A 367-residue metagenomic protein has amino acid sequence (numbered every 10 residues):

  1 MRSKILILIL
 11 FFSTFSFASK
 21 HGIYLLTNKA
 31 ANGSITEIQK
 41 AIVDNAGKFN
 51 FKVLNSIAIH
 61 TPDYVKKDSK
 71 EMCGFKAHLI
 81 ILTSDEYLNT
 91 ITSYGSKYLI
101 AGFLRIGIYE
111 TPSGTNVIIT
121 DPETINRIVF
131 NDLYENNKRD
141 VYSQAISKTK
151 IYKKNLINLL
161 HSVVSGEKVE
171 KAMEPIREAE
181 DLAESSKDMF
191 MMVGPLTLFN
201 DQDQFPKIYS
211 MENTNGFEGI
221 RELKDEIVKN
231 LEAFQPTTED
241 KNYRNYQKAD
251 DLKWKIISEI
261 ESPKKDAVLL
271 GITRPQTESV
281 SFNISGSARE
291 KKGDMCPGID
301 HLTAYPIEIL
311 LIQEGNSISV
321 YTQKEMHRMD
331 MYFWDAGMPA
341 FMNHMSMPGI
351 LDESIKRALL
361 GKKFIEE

Functional and structural regions predicted by a protein language model:
K4-T14: Sec-dependent N-terminal signal peptides
A18-P62, N137-V141, A145-K148, Y152 (+1 more regions): Terminal, regulation- and interaction-focused segments at domain boundaries
S19-K20, T36, V43-G95, A101-L104 (+6 more regions): Ser/Thr-rich, low-complexity intrinsically disordered terminal regions
S19-N32, K291-K292, C296, I355-E367: Intrinsically disordered, low-complexity acidic regions enriched in Pro/Ser/Thr
Y98-V117: Active-site beta-strand/loop microenvironment that shapes enzyme catalytic pockets
S113-A145, I307-A358, K363-E367: A short, solvent-exposed beta-edge/loop patch
